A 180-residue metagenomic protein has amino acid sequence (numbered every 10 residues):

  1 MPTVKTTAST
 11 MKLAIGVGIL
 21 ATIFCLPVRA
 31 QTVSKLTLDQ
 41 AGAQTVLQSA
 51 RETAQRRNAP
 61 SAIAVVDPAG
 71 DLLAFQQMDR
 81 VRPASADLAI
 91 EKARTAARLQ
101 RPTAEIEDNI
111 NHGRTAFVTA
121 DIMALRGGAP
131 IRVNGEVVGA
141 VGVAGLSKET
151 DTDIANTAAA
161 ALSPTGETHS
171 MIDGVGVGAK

Functional and structural regions predicted by a protein language model:
K5, K12-P27: Bacterial N-terminal signal peptides
A30-K180: Flexible, solvent-exposed loop/hinge segments and secondary-structure transition points
